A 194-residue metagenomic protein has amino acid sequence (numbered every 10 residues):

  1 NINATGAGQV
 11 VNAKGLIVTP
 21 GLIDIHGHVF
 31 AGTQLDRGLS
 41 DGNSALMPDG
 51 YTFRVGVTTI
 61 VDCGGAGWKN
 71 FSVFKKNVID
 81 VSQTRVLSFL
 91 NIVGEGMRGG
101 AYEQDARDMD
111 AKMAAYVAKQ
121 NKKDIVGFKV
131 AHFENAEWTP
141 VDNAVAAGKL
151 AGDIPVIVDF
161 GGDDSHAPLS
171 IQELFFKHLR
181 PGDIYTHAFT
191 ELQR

Functional and structural regions predicted by a protein language model:
N1-G21: Histidine-rich, glycine-flanked metal-binding segment
V11-N12, V61-D62, S88, V126-G127 (+2 more regions): General beta-strand structural signal in soluble alpha/beta enzymes
L16-L46, A66: Di-metal (Zn2+ and/or Mg2+/Mn2+) metal-binding site signature of metallo-dependent hydrolases with the MBL/beta-CASP
H28-F30, Q34, G65-A66, N91-G96 (+3 more regions): Active-site beta-loop-alpha junctions enriched in small/polar residues
A45-F133: Divalent-metal coordination cores built from histidine and acidic residues
V130-R194: Active-site core of metal-dependent hydrolases
